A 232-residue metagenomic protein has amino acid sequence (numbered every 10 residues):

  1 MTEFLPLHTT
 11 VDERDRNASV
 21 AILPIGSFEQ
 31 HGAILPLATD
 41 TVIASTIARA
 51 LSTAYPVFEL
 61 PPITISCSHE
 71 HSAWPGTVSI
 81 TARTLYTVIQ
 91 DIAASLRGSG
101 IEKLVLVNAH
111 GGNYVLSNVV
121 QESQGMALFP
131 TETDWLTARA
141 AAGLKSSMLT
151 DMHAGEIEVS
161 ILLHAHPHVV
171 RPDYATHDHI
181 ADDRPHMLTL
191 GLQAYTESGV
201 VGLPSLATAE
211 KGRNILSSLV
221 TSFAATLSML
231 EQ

Functional and structural regions predicted by a protein language model:
M1-R83, T87-K103, A109-Q232: Extended, histidine- and acidic-residue-enriched regions that form the cofactor-binding/catalytic faces
